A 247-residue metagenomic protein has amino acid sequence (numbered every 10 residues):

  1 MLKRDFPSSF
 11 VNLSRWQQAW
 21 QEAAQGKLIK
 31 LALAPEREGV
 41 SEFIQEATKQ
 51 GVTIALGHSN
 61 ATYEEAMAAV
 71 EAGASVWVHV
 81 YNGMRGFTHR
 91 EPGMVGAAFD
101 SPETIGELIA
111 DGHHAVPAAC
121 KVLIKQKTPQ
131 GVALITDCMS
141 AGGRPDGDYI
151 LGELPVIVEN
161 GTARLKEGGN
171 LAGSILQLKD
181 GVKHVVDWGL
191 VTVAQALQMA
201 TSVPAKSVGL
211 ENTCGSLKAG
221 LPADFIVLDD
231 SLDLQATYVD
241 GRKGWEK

Functional and structural regions predicted by a protein language model:
M1-K27: Divalent-metal coordination cores built from histidine and acidic residues
F6-N12, Y81-G83, L154-E159: A polyampholytic, Gly/Pro-enriched intrinsically disordered region
F10, S14, A34-R37, S41 (+6 more regions): Electropositive phosphate-/nucleotide-binding environments in soluble metabolic enzymes
Q17-R144, W245: Active-site core of metal-dependent hydrolases
G93-L108, I124-T136, A141-L228: His/Asp/Glu-enriched, well-ordered alpha-helical/loop segment that forms or immediately abuts the divalent-metal
L232-Y238: Short, Lys/Arg- and Gly-enriched loop/turn segments at beta-strand edges
